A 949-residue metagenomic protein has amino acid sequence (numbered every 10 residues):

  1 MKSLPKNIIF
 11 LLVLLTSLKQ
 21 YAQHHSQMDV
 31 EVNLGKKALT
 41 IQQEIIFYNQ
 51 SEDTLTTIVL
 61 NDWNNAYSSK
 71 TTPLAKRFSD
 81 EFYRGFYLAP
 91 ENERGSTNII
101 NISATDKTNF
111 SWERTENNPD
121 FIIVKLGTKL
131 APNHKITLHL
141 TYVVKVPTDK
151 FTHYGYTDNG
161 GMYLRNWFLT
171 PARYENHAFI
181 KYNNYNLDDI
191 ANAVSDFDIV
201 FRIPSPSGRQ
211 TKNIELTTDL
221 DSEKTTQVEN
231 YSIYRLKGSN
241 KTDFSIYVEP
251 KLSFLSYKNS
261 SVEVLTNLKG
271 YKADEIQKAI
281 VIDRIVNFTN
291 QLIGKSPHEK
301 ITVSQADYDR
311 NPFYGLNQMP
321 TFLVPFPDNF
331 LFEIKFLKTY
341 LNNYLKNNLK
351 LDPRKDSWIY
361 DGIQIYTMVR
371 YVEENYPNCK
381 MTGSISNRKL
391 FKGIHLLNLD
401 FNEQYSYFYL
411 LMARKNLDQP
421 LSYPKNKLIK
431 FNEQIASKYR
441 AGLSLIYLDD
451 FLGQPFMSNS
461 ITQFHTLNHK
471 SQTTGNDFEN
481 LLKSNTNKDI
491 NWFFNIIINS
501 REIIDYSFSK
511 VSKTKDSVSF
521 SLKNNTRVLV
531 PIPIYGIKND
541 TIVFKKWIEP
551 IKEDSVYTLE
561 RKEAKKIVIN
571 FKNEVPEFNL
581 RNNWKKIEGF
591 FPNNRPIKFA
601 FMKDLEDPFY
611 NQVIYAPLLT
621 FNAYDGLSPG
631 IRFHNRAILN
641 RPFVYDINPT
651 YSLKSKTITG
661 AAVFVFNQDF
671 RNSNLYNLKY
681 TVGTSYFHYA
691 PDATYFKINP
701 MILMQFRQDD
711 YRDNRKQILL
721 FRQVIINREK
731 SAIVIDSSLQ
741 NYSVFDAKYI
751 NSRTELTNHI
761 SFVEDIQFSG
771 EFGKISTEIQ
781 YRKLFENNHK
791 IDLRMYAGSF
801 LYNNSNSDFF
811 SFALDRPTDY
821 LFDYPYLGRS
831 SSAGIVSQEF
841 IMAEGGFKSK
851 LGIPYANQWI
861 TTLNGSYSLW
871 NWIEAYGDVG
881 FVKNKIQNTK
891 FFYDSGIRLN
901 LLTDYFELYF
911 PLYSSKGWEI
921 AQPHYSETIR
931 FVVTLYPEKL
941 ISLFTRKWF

Functional and structural regions predicted by a protein language model:
F82-I100, R114, H139-D243: Extended, low-hydrophobicity, Ser/Thr/Pro/Gly-biased non-transmembrane segments
I199, Y231, R235, S253-I359 (+2 more regions): Juxtacatalytic substrate-recognition/specificity segment
G208-T211, K300-I301, F456-M457, I490-N491 (+2 more regions): Beta-strand-rich binding/interaction modules
K355, D361-L443: Acidic/His/Gly-enriched intrinsically disordered linker/tail segments that often contain short helix/coil "MoRF-like"
Y423-K513: Amphipathic alpha-helical substructures
D540-T541, I548-E549, S555-R561, N570-N672 (+2 more regions): Outer-membrane beta-barrel initiation region
K679-A690, V744-S868: C-terminal outer-membrane beta-barrel translocator/porin domains of Gram-negative envelope proteins and their
L899, T903-D904, S926-F949: Outer-membrane beta-barrel "beta-signal"
